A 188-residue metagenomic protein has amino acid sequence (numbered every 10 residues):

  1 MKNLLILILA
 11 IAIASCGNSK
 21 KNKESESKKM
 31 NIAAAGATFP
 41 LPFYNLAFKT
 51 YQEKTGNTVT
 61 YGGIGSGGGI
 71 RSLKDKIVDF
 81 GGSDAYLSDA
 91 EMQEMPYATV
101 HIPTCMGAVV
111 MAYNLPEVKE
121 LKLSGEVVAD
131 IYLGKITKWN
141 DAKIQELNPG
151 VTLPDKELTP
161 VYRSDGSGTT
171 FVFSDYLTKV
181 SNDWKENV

Functional and structural regions predicted by a protein language model:
M1-L7: Sec-dependent signal peptide recognition, specifically the positively charged N-region followed immediately by
A12-S15: C-terminal motif of bacterial Sec signal peptides marking the signal peptidase cleavage site
G17-V188: Flexible loop/hinge segments at secondary-structure junctions
